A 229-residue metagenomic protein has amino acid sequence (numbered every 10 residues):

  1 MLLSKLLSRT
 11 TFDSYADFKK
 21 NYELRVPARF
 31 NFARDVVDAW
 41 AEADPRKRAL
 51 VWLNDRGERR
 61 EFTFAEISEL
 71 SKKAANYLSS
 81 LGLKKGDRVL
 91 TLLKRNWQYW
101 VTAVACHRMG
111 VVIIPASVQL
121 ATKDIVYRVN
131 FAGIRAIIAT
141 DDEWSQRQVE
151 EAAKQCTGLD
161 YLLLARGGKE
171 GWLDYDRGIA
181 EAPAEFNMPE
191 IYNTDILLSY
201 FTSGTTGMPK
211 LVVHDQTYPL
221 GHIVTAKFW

Functional and structural regions predicted by a protein language model:
M1-F62, E66-S79, Q155-C156, E170: N-lobe entry segment of adenylate-forming
P45-R48, L164, E170, E181-F201 (+1 more regions): Conserved pre-ATP/AMP-binding loop-to-beta segment of ANL
R46, L50-V104, A121-V126, D174-A180 (+1 more regions): Conserved AMP-binding/adenylate-forming core of the ANL superfamily
R60-A65, L197-G221: Conserved AMP-binding A3 loop
E66, K94-R95, L120, T140-W144 (+3 more regions): Short beta->alpha linker loops
S71-K73, A180, L197, V212-W229: Conserved structural elements of the adenylate-forming
S80, V104, R108-A180: Structural core segment of the AMP-binding/adenylate-forming
V89, C106, I137, I196 (+1 more regions): Conserved S/T- and glycine-rich ATP-binding loop of Class I adenylate-forming
